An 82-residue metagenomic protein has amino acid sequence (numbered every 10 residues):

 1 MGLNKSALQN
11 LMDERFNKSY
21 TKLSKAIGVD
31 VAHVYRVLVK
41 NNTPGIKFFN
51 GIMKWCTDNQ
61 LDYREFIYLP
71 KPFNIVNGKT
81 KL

Functional and structural regions predicted by a protein language model:
M1-K22: A short, Lys/Arg-rich alpha-helix, primarily the initiator
G2, R64-L82: Short, charged recognition helix plus adjacent turn of helix-turn-helix-like nucleic-acid-binding domains
L11, V37, P70: Residues in the recognition helix of alpha-helical DNA-binding motifs
K25: Alpha-helical residues within the helix-turn-helix
G28-P44: Recognition helix of helix-turn-helix/homeodomain-like DNA-binding domains that insert into the DNA major groove
N41-K54: Short, basic-rich loop-to-helix N-cap that marks the start of a DNA-contacting helix
